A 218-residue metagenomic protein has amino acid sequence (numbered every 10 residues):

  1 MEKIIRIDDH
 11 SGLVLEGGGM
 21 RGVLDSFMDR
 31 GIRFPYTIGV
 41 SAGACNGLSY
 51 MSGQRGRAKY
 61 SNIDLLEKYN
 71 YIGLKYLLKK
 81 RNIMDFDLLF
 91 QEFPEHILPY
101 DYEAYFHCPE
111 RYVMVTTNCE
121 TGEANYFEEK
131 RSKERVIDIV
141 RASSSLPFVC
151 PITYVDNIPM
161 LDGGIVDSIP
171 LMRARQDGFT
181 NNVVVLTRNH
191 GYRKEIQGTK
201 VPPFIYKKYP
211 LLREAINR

Functional and structural regions predicted by a protein language model:
M1-I38, L48-R218: Patatin-like phospholipase
G39, G43: Gly/Ala-rich beta-loop-alpha elbow adjacent to hydrolase catalytic centers
